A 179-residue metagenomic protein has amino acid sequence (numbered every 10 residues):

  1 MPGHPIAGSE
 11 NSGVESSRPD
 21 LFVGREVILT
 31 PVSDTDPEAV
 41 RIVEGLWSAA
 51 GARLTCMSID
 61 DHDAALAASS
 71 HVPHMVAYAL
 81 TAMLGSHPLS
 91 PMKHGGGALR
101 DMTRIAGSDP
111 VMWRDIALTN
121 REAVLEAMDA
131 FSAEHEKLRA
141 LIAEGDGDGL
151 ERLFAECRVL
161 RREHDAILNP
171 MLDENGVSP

Functional and structural regions predicted by a protein language model:
M1-E15: Rossmann-like NAD(P)(H) cofactor-binding subdomain of soluble oxidoreductases
E10, T35-D36, V124: Alpha-helix N-cap/loop-to-helix initiation residues
S16-L21, D115: Short, flexible, solvent-exposed loop/turn segments with mixed acidic/basic and small polar residues
P19-I105: Internal alpha-helical scaffold of NAD(P)-dependent oxidoreductase catalytic cores
E44, P73, A77, S132 (+3 more regions): Structural signal for well-ordered, non-membrane alpha-helices
L84-S86, E144-D148, N169-E174: Juxtamembrane/interface motifs at transmembrane-helix termini
P88-C157: Interdomain hinge/lid region at the active-site interface of Rossmann-like NAD(P)-dependent oxidoreductases
R162-P179: Long, positively charged, glycine-interspersed low-complexity recognition regions
